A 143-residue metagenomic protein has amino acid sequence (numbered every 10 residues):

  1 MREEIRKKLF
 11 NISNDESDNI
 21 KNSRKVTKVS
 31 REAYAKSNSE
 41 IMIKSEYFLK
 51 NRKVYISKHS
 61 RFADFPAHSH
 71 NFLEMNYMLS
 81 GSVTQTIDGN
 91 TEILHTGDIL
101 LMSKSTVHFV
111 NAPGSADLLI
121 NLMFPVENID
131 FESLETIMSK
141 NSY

Functional and structural regions predicted by a protein language model:
R2-K21, K44, N111-Y143: A hydrophobic/aromatic-rich effector-binding and dimerization subdomain of bacterial HTH-type transcriptional regulators
N19-E40: Eukaryotic acidic, serine/proline-rich intrinsically disordered low-complexity regions that function as flexible
N38-I43, K50-H70, V107: Conserved short histidine dyad/triad with adjacent acidic residue
I56-K58, Y77, A112: Conserved hydrophobic "DFG−1" position in protein kinase catalytic cores
H68-Q85, L122-V126: Short, conserved beta-strand element in jelly-roll/cupin
M75-L79, D98, T106, G114 (+1 more regions): Short, flexible loop/turn elements at secondary-structure junctions
S82-T84, L100, K104-V110, N128-D130: Histidine-centered metal-chelating micro-motifs
G89-K104, L118: Short acidic-glycine-tyrosine-enriched beta hairpin
